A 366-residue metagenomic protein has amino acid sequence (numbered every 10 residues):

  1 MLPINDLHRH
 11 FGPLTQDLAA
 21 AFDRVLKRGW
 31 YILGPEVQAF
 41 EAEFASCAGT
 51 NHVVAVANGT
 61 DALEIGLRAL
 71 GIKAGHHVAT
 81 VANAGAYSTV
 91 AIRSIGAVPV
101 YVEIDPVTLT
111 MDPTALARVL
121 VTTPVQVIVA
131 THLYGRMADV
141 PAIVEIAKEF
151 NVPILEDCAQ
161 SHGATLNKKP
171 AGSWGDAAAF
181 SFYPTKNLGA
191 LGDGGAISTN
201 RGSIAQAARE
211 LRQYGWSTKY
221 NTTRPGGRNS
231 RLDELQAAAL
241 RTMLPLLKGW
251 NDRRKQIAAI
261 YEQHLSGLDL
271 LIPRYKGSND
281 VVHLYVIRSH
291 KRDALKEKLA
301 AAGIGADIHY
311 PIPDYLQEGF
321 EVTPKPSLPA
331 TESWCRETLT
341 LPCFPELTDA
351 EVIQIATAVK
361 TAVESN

Functional and structural regions predicted by a protein language model:
M1-W30, P35, P342: N-terminal "arm"/small-domain region of PLP-dependent enzymes with the aminotransferase-like
H8, V37-A42, C47-N51, T114 (+4 more regions): PLP-dependent aminotransferase class I/II
P13, I72, R254: Pyridoxal 5′-phosphate
W30-H77, S88-I95, Y101-E103, K169: Phosphate-binding glycine-rich loop
A74, T80, Y101, I154-E156 (+2 more regions): Hydrophobic residues in well-ordered beta-strands that form the structural core
I95, E149-F150, A302: Helix C-cap/helix->beta junction micro-motif
A97-T108, D307: Short beta-strand->loop structural element characteristic of the AMP-binding/adenylate-forming
V107-A190, A196-S198, S203, T340: Active-site phosphate-binding strand-loop segment of PLP-dependent enzymes
